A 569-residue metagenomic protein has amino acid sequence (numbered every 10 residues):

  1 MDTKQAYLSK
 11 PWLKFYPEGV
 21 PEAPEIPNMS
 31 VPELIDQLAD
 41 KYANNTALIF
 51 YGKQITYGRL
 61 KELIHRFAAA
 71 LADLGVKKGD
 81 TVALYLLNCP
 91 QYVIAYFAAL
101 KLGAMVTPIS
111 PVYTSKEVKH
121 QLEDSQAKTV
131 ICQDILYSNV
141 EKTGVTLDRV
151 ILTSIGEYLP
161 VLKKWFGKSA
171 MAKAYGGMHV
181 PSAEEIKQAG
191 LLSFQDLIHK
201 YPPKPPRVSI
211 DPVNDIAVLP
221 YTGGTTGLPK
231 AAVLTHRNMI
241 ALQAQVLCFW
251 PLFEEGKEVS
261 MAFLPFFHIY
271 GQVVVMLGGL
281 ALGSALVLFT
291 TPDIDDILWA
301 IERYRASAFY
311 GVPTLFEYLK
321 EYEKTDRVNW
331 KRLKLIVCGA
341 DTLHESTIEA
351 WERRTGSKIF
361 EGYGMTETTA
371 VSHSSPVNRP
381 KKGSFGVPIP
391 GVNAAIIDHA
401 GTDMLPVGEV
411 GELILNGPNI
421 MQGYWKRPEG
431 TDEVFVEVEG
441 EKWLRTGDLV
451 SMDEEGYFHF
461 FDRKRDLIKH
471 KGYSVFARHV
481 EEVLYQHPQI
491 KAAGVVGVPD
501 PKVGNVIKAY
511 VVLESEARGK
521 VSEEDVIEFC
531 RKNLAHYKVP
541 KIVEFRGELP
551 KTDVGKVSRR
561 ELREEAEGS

Functional and structural regions predicted by a protein language model:
M1, L74, K101-D196: Structural core segment of the AMP-binding/adenylate-forming
V20-M29, A170-I216: Flexible, low-complexity linker/hinge segments
E25-P27, D36, N44-C89, V93-F97 (+1 more regions): Conserved AMP-binding/adenylate-forming core of the ANL superfamily
L74-V76, K200-N214, L219-A262, L282-S284: Conserved adenylate-forming
Y113, H120, V130-D134, F309 (+7 more regions): AMP-binding/adenylate-forming catalytic core of the ANL superfamily
I240-V259, F267-A308, E321-Y322: Conserved AMP-binding/adenylation subdomain of ANL enzymes
A306-G311, K320-K381, N393, T402: Gly/Ser/Thr-rich phosphate-binding loop
V387-G391, T402-F435, Y473-V475: Conserved ATP/PPi-binding loop(s) of AMP-dependent carboxylate-activating enzymes
